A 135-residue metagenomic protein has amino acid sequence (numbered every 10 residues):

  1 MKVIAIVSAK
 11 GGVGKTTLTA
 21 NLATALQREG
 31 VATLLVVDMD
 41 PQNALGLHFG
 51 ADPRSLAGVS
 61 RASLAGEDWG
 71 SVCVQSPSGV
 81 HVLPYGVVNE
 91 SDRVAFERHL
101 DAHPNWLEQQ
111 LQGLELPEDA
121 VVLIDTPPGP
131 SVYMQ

Functional and structural regions predicted by a protein language model:
M1-Q135: P-loop NTP-binding core
